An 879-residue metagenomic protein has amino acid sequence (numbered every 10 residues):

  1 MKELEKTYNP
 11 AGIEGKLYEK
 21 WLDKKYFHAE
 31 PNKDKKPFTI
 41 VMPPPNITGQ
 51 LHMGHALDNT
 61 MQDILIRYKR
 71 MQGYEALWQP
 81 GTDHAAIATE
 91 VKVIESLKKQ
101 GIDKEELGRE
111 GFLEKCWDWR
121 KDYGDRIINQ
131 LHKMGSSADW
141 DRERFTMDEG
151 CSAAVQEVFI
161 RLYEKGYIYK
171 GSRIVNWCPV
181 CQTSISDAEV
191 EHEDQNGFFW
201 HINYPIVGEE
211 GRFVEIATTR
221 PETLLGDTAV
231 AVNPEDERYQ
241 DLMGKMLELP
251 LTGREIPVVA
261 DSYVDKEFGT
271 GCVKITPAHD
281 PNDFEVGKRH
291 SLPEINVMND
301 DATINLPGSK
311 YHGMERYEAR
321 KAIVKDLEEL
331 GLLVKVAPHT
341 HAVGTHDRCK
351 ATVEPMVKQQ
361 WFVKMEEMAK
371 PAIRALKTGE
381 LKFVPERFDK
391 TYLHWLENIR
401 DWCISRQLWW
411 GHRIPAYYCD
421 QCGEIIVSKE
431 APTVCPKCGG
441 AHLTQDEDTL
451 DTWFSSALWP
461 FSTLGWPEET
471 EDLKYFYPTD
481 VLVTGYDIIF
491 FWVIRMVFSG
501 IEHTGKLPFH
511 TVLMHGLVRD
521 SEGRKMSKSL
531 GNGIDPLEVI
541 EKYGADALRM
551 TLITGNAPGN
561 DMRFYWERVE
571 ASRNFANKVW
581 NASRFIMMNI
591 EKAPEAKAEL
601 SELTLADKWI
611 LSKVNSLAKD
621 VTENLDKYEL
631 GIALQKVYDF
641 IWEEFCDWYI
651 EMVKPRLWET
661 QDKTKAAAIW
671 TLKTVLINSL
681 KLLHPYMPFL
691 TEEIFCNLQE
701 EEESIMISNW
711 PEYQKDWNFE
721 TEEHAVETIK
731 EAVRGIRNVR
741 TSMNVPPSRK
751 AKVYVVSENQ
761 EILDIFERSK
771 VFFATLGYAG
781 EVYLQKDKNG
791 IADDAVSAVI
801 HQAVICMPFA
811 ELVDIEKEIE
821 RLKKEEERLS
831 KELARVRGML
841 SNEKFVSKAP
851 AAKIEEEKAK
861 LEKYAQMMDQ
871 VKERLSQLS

Functional and structural regions predicted by a protein language model:
M1-E235, V259, T276-R289, P293-G308 (+10 more regions): N-terminal, positively charged nucleic-acid-binding surface of large information/translation enzymes
D34-M42, I64, G101-I102, I128-G135 (+9 more regions): Active-site-adjacent bridging/hinge elements
G54-I66, G73, T82-D83, C151-A154 (+9 more regions): Structured ligand/cofactor/substrate-binding pocket environments in proteins
R67-E75, S96-R109, N129, K133-A138 (+18 more regions): Secondary-structure transition/capping motifs at alpha-helix termini and the adjoining loop/turn into the next element
K99-E114, K382-F383, L537, P558-E570: Short, polar/flexible loop-turn hinges at active-site or ligand-entry regions and domain interfaces
C181, T252, C349, D420-C422 (+1 more regions): Short Cys/His-rich metal-coordination motifs, predominantly Zn2+-binding knuckles/fingers
W200-V207, K245-P250, G344-R348, Y417 (+1 more regions): Short acidic-hydrophobic surface loop/beta-edge motif
H201, H394-F454, L458, E502-A545 (+2 more regions): Feature 926 captures the class I aminoacyl-tRNA synthetase adenylation module centered on the KMSKS loop
